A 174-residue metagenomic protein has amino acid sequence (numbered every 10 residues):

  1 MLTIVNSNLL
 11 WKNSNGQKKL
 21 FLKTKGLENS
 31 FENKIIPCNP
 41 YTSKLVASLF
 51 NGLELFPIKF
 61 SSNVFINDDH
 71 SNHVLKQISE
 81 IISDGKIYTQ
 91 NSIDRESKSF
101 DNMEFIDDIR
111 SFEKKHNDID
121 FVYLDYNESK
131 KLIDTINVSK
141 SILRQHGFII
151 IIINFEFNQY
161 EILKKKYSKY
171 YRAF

Functional and structural regions predicted by a protein language model:
M1-I35: N-terminal auxiliary segments of SAM/dcSAM-dependent transferases
F21-K23, L27-N33, N39-N63, Q77: Conserved alpha-helix/loop element of class I SAM-dependent methyltransferases that forms part of the SAM/SAH-binding
P40, K44, D69, H73 (+1 more regions): Conserved active-site and cofactor/substrate-binding residues in soluble primary-metabolism enzymes
I58-H73, I78, D84-Y88: Conserved class I S-adenosyl-L-methionine
N67-H70, N91-S92, Y126-N127, N154: Structural motif
I78-I82, S141-R144: Short, conserved loop/helix-junction motifs that constitute active-site signature segments in enzyme catalytic cores
D84-K130: S-adenosyl-L-methionine
R95, I133-F174: C-terminal substrate-binding/active-site "lid" region of AdoMet-derived donor-dependent transferases
